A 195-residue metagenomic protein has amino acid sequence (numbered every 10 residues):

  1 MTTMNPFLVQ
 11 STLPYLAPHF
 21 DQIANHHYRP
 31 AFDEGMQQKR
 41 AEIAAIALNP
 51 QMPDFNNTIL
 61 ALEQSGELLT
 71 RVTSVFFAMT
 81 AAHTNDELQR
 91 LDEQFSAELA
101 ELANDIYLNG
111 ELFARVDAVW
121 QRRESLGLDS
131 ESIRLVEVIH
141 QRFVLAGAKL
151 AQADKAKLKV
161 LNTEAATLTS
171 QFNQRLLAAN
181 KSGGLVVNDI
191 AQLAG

Functional and structural regions predicted by a protein language model:
M1-G195: Zn2+-dependent metallopeptidase catalytic domains
